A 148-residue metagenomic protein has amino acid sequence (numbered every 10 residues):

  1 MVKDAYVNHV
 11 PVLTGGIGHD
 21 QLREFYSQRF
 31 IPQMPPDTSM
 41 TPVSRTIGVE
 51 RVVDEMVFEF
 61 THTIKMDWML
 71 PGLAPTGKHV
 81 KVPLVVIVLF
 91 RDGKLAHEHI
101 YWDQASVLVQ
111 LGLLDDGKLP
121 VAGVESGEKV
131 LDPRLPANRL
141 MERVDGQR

Functional and structural regions predicted by a protein language model:
M1-R148: C-terminal and inter-domain tail/linker signature
